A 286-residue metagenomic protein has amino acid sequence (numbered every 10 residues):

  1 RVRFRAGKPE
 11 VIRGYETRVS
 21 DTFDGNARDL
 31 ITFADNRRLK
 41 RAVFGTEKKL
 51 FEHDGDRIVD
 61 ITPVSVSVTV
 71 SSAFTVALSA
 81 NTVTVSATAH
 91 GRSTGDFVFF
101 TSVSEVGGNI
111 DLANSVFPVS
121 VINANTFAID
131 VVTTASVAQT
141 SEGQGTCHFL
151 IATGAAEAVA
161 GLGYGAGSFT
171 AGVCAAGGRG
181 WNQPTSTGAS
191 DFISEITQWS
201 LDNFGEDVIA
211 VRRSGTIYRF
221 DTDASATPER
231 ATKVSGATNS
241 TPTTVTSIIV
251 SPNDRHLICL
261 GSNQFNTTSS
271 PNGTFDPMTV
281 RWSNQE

Functional and structural regions predicted by a protein language model:
R1-S67, A155-T185, T244-E286: N-terminal beta-propeller domains
D24, N36, F44, E52 (+8 more regions): Residue-level signal for WD-repeat beta-propeller blades
V43-G45, A189, S214, S235-T238: A fold-level detector for beta-propeller and closely related beta-sheet-rich head/sensor domains
T46-K48, G55, V103, I122-A124 (+3 more regions): An acidic- and aromatic-residue-enriched active-site/binding cleft used to recognize and process polar
D60, E206-F220: Hydrophobic or amphipathic alpha-helical targeting/insertion segments
D60-T197, A224-E229: Small/polar beta-strand repeat architecture
V116, S194-W199, G205-E206, T243-S247: Catalytic micro-motifs at enzyme active sites that drive phosphoryl/nucleotidyl and oxygen chemistry
F192-S194, D223-I248: Asp-box/WD-like beta-propeller blade repeats and closely related beta-sheet repeat scaffolds
